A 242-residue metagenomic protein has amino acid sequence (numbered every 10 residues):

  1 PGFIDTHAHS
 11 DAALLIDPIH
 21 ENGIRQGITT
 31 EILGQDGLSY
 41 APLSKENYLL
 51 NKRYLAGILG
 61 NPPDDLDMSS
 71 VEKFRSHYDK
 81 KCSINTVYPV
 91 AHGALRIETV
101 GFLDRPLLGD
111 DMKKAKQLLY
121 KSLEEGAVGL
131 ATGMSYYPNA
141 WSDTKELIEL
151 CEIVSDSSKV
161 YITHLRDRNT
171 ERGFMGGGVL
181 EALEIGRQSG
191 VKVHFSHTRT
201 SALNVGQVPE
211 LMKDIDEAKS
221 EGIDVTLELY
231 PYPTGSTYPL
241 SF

Functional and structural regions predicted by a protein language model:
G2-N22: Di-metal (Zn2+ and/or Mg2+/Mn2+) metal-binding site signature of metallo-dependent hydrolases with the MBL/beta-CASP
I4-H7, L33-Q35, I162-L165, S196: Active-site neighborhood of phospho(di)ester-bond hydrolases with catalytic His/Asp-centered motifs
A8-H9, G101, Y136: A generic, residue-level signal for flexible/boundary positions that often mark functional hotspots
H9-A12, D36-S39, D167-N169, R199-S201: Acidic, glycine-rich active-site loops and adjacent beta-strand->loop/helix elements that engage anionic groups
S10, D64-M68, G173-F174, V205-G206: A short linear-motif detector with a strong N-terminal bias
L14, G37, V90-H92, R199 (+2 more regions): A broadly conserved detector of short glycine/acidic/proline-rich loop/turn motifs that flank catalytic sites and bind
I16-V128, I223: Divalent-metal coordination cores built from histidine and acidic residues
K73, P106-T132, P138-F242: Histidine/acidic residue-rich metal-binding segments in metalloenzymes
